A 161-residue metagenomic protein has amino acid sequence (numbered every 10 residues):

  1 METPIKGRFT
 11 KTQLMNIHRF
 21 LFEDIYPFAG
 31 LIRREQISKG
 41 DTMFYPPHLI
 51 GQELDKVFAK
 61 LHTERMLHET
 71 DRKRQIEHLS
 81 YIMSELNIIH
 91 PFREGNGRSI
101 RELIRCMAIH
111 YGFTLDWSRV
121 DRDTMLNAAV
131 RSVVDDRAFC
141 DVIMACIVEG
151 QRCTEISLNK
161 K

Functional and structural regions predicted by a protein language model:
M1-K161: FIC/Doc superfamily catalytic core
